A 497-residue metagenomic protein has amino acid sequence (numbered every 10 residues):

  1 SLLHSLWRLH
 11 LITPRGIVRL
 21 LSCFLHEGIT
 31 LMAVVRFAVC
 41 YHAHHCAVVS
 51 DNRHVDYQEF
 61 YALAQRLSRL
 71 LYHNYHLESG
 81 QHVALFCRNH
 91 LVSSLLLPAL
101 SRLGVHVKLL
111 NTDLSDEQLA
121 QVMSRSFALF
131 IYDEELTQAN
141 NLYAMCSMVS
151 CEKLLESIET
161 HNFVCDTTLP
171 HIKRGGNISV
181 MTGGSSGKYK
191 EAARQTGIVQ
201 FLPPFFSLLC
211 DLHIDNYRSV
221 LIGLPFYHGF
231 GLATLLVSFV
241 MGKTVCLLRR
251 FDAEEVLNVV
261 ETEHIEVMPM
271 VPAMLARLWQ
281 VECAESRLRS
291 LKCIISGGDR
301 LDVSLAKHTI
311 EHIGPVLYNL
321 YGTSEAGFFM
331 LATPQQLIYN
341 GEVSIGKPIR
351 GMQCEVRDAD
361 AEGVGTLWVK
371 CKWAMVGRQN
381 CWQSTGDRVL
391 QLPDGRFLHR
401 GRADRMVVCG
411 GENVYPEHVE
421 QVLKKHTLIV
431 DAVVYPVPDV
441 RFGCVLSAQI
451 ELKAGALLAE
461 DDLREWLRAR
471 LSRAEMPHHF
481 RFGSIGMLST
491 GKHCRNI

Functional and structural regions predicted by a protein language model:
S1-L2, L95-P98, R102-I172: Structural core segment of the AMP-binding/adenylate-forming
S1-N74, T167-H171, E465: N-lobe entry segment of adenylate-forming
E27-G28, R53, L70-D113, N413: Conserved AMP-binding/adenylate-forming
L63-L67, H171-K173, N177, E191-D215: Conserved structural elements of the adenylate-forming
L202-S219, Y227-V267: Conserved AMP-binding/adenylation subdomain of ANL enzymes
V267, C283-Y339: Gly/Ser/Thr-rich phosphate-binding loop
G363-E417, Q421-K425: Conserved ATP-binding/catalytic segment of the ANL
V407, V433-P438, S447-E451, L463-I497: Conserved C-terminal "lid"/linker of ANL adenylate-forming enzymes
